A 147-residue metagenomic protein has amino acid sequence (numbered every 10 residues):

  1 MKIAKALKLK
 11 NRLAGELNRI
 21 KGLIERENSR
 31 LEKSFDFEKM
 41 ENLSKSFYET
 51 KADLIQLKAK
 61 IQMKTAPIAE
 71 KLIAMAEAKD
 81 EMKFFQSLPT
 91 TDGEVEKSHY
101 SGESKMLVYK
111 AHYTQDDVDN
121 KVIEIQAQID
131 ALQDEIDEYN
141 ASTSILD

Functional and structural regions predicted by a protein language model:
M1-D147: Structural preference for solvent-exposed beta-strand-turn elements and adjacent flexible terminal/loop segments within
